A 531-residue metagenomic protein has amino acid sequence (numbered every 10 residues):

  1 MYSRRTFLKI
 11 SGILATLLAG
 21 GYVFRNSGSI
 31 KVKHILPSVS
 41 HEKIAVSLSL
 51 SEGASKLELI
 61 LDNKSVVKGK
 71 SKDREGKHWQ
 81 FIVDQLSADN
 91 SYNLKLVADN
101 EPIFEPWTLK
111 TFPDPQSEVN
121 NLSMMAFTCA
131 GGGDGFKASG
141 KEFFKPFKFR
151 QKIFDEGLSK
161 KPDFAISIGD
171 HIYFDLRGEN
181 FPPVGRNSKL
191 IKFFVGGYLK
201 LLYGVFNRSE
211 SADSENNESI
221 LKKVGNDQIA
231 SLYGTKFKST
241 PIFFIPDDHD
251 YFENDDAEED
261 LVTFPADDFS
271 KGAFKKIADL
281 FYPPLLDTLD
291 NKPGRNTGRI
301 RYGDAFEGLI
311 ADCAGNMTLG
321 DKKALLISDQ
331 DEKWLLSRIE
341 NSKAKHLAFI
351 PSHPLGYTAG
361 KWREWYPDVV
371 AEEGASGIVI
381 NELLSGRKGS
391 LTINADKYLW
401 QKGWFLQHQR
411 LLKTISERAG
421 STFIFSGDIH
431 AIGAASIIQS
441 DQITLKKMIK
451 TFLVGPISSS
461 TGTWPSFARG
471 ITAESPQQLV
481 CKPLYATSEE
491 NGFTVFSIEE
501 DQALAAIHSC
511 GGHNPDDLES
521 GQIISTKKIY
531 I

Functional and structural regions predicted by a protein language model:
M1-A15: N-terminal secretory signal peptides and thylakoid transit peptides that target proteins across membranes
R4, L17-A19, F24-I531: Metal-dependent phosphoester/phosphodiester hydrolase catalytic core
